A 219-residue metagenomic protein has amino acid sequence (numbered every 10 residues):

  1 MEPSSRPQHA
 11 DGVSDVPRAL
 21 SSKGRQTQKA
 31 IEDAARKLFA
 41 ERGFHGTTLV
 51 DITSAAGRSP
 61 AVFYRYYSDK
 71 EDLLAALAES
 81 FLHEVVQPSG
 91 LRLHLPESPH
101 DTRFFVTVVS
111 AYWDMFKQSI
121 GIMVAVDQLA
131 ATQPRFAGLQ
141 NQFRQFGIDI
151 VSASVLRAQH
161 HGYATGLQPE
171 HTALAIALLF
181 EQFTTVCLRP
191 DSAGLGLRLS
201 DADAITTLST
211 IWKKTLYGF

Functional and structural regions predicted by a protein language model:
M1-Q26, G166, S192: N-terminal intrinsically disordered/low-complexity leader segments
K23-R36, I52, L73, L77-V85 (+1 more regions): Generic hydrophobic, amphipathic alpha-helix propensity
A30, L38-D72, A76: Helix-turn-helix
A76, G90-Q118, P169-I176, A202-I205: Hydrophobic alpha-helical connector segments
S89-E97, M123-A130, A158, C187-G194: Secondary-structure edge/capping motif, primarily at the C-terminal ends of alpha-helices and the immediately following
R103, Q118-I150, R198: Short secondary-structure transition hinges
A137, Q159-S209, F219: Hydrophobic/aromatic-rich alpha-helical bundle segments in the mid-to-C-terminal region
